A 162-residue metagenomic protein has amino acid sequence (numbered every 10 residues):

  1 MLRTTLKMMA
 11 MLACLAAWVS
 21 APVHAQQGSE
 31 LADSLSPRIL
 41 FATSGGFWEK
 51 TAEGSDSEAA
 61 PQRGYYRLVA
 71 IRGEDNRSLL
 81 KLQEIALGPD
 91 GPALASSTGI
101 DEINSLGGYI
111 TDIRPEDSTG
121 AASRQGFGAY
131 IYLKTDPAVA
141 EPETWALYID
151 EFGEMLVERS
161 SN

Functional and structural regions predicted by a protein language model:
M1-A10: Bacterial N-terminal signal peptides that target proteins for export
L15-V23: C-terminal segment of classical bacterial N-terminal signal peptides
H24-N162: Exposed acidic/polar residues on beta-strands and adjacent loops within beta-sheet cores, strongest in beta-propeller
